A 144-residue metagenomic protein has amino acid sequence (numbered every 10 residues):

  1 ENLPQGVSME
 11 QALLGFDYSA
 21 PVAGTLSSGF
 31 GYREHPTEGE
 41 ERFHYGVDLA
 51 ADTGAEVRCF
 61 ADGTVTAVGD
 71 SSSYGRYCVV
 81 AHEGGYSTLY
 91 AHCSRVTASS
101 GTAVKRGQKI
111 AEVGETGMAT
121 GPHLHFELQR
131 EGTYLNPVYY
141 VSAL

Functional and structural regions predicted by a protein language model:
E1-T25: Non-catalytic extracellular/periplasmic "stalk" and linker regions immediately N-terminal to catalytic or recognition
D17-L144: Catalytic cores of peptidoglycan-degrading enzymes
